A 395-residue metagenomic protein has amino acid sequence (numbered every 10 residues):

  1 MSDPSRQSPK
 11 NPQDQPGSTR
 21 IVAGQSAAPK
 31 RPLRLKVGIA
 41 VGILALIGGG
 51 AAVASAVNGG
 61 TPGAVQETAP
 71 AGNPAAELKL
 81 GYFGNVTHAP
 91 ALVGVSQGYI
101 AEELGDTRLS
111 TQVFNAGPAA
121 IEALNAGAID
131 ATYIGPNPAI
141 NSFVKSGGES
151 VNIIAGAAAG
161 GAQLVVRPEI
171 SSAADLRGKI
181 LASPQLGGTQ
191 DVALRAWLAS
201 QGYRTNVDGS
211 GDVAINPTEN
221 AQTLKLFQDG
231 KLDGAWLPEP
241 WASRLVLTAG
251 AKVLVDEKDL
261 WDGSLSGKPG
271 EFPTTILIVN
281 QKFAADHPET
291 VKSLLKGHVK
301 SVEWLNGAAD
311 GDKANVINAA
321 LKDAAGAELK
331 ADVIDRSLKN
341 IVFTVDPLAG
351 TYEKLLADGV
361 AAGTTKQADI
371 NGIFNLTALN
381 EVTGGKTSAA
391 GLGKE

Functional and structural regions predicted by a protein language model:
M1-E77, S388-E395: Short, low-complexity disordered leader/linker segments with a strong preference for bacterial N-terminal type II
G59-N216, D233-E239: Short, glycine-/small- and polar/acidic-enriched structural segments that line small-molecule recognition paths
A101-D106, N206-G209, D259-G270, L338-P347: Short, solvent-exposed loop/beta-turn-alpha elements that line the ligand-binding surface or hinge of extracytoplasmic
D212, Q222-L224, Q228-A319: Pocket-lining segment of extracytoplasmic ligand-binding domains
P217-A221: Active-site glycine-rich loop that binds ribose-phosphate moieties when present
A284-K366: Secondary-structure end/capping motifs
L355-E395: Conserved C-terminal helix/tail region of periplasmic/extracytoplasmic solute-binding proteins
